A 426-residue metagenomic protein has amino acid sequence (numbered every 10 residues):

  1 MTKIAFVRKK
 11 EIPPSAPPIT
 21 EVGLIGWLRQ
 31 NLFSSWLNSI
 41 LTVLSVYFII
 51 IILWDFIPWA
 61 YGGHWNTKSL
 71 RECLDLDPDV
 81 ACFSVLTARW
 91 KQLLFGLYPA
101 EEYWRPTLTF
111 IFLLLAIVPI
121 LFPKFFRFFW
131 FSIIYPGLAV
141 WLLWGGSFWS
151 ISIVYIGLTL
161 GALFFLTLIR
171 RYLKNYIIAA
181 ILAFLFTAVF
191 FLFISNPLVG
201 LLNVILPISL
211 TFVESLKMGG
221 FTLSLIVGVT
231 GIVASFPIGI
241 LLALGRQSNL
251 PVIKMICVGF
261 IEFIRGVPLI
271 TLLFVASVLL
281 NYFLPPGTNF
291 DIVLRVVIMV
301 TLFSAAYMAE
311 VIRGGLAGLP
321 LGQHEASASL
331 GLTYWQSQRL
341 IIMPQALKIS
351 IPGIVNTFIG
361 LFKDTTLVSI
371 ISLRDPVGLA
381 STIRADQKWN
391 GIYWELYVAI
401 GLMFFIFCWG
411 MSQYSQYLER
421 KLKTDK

Functional and structural regions predicted by a protein language model:
T2-K426: Transmembrane alpha-helices and adjacent helix-loop boundaries
